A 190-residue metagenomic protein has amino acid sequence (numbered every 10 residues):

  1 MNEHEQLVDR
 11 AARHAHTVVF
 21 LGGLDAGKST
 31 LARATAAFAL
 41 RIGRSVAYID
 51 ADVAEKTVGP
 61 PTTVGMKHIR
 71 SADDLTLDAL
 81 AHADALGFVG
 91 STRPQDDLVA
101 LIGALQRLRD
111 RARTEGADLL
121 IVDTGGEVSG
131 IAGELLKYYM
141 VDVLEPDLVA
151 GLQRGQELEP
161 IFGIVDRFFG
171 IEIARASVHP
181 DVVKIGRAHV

Functional and structural regions predicted by a protein language model:
M1-R13, F20, V143, D147-R187: Preference for solvent-exposed, low-hydrophobicity sequence contexts
N2-A15, V19-L21, G43, A47-L120 (+1 more regions): Nucleotide-state-sensitive switch-loop elements of NTP-binding domains
L24: The conserved Walker
K28: Conserved lysine of the Walker
L31, T35: Hydrophobic positions on the alpha1 helix immediately C-terminal to the Walker A/P-loop
T92-G103, T124-G130, P146-E159: Conserved Switch II/interswitch segment of TRAFAC-class P-loop GTPases
L119-L144: Conserved P-loop NTPase nucleotide-binding/switch module
